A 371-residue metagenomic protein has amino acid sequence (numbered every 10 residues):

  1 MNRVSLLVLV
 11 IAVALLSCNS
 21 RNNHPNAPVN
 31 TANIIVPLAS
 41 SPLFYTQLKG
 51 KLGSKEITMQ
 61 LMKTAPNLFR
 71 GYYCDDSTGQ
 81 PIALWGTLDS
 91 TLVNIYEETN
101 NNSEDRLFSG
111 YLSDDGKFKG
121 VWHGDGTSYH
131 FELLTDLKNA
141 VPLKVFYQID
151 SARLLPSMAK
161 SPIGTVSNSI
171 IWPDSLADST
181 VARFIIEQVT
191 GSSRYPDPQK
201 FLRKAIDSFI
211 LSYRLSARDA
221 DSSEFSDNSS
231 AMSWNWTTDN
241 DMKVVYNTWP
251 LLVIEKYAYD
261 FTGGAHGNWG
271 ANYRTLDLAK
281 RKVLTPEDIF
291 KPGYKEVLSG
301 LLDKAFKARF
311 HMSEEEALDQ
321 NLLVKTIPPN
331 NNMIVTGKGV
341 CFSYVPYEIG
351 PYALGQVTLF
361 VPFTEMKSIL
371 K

Functional and structural regions predicted by a protein language model:
N2-L9: Sec-dependent signal peptide recognition, specifically the positively charged N-region followed immediately by
A14-S17: C-terminal motif of bacterial Sec signal peptides marking the signal peptidase cleavage site
N19-N22: Bacterial signal peptide processing site
A32-P42, T46-I57, L68-Y72, D76 (+1 more regions): Beta-sheet ligand-binding and adhesion/scaffold domains
K55-T58, G79-A83, S103-L107, T238-D239 (+2 more regions): Short, surface-exposed coil-to-beta transition loops
N139-T248, Y347, T364-K371: Active-site acidic/histidine clusters and adjacent loop/turn architecture that either coordinate catalytic ions
N240-G267, V340-P346: Exposed beta-strand-loop-beta-strand "reactive/processing" segments of non-cytosolic proteins
E287-L359, K367-K371: Short aromatic loop motif centered on NTY/YTY
